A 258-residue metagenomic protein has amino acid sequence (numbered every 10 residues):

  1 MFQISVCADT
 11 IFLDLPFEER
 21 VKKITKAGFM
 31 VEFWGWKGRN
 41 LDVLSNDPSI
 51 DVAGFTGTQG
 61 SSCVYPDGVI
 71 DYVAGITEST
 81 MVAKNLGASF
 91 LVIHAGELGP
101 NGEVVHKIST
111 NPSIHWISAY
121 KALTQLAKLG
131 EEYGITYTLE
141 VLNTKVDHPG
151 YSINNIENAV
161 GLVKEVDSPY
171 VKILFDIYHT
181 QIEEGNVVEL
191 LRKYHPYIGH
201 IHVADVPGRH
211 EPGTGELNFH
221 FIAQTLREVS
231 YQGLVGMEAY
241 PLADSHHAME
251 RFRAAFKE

Functional and structural regions predicted by a protein language model:
M1-A27, K37, V82, G87-S89 (+4 more regions): Histidine-acidic metal/acid-base catalytic patches
E19-R39, D51-S62, D67: N-terminal substrate-binding region of glycoside hydrolase catalytic domains
M30, D51, S89, T136 (+1 more regions): Residue-level detector of anion-binding/catalytic polar loops
E32-S49, T56, G102, V146-D147 (+1 more regions): Glycine-rich, proline-tolerant flexible connector loops at the mouths of alpha/beta enzymes
F33, V52-G54, L139, F175 (+1 more regions): Hydrophobic residues in well-ordered beta-strands that form the structural core
L44-S61, I117-E132, E157-S168, H220-T225 (+1 more regions): Alpha-helix-loop-beta-strand connector modules within alpha/beta enzyme cores
I50-G57, I93, L139, H195-D205: Non-cysteine beta-strand/loop elements that form the S-adenosyl-L-methionine
P66-K172, I182: Active-site acidic/histidine proton-transfer and metal-coordination neighborhood in alpha/beta enzyme cores
